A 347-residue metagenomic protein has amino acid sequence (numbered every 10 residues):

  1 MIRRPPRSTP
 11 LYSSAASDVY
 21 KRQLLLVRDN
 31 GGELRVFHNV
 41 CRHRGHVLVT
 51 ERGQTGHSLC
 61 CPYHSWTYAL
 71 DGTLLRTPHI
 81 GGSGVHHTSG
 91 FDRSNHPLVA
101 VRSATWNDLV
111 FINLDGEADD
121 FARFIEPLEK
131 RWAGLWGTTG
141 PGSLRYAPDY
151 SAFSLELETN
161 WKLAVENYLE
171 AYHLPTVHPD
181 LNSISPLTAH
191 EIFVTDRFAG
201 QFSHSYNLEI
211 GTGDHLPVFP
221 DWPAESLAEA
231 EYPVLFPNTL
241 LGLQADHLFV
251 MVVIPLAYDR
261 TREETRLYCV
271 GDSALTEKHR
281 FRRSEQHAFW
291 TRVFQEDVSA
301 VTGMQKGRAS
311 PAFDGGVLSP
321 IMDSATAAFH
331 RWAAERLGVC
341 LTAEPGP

Functional and structural regions predicted by a protein language model:
M1-Y20: Single conserved hydrophobic/aromatic residue that forms the stacking wall/gate of nucleotide- or nucleobase-binding
P5, T9, V49-T50, Q286: Alpha-helix N-cap/helix-initiation motif
R7, L98, L248: Short coil/loop residues immediately preceding or within conserved phosphate-binding loops of NTP-utilizing enzyme
R7-S8, G32, Y63, F289: Short loop/turn microsegments at loop-to-beta-strand junctions
S17-G116, D120-P127: Rieske [2Fe-2S] iron-sulfur-binding domain
A104, L109-P347: C-terminal catalytic domain of Rieske-type non-heme iron oxygenases
